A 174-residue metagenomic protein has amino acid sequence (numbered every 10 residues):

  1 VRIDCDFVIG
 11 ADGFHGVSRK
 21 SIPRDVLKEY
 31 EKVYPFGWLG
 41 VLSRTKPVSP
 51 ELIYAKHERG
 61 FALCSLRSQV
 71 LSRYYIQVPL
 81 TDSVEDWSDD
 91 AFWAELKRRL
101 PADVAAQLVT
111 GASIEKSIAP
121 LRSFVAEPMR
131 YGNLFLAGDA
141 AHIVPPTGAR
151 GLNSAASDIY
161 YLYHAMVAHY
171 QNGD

Functional and structural regions predicted by a protein language model:
V1-L121, A126: Conserved FAD-binding catalytic core of PHBH/FMO-like flavoproteins
G10, I118-D174: Conserved mid-domain beta->alpha element of the FAD-binding
